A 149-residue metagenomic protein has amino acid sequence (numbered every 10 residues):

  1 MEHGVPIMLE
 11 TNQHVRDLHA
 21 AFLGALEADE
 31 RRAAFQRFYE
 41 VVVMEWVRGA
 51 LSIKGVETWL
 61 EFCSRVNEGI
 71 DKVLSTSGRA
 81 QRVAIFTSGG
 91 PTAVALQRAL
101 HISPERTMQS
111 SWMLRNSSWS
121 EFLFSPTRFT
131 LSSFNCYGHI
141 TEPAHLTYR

Functional and structural regions predicted by a protein language model:
M1-Q13, L26-E30, L60, S75-R82 (+1 more regions): Acidic, low-complexity terminal tails and accessory targeting/binding regions of phosphate-metabolizing enzymes
M1-R65: Phosphate-handling substructures
A50, K54, V83, S110: Conserved short-loop catalytic and cofactor-binding motifs
T58, F62-T76, Q81-G89: GST-like fold's C-terminal all-alpha helical module
P91-A93: Short, active-site-adjacent cap segments at secondary-structure transitions
